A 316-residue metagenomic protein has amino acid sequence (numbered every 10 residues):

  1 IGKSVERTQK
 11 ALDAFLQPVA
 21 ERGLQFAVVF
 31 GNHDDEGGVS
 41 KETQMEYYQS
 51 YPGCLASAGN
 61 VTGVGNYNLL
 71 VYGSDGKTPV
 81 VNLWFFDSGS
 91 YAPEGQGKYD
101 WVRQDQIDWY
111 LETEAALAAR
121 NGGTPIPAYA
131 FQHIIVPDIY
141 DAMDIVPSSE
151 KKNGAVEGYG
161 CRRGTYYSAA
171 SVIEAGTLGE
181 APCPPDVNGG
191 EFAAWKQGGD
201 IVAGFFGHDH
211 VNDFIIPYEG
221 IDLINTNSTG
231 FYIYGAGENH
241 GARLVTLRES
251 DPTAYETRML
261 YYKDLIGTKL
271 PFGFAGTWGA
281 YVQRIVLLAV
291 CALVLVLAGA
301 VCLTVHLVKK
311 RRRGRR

Functional and structural regions predicted by a protein language model:
I1-K3, V28-V39, Y91-E94, Q132-Y140 (+3 more regions): Active-site environment of divalent metal-dependent phosphoester hydrolases
R7-G123, N153-G154, L244: Extended active-site neighborhood of metal-dependent phosphoesterases/phosphodiesterases
A20-E21, N82-W84, G97-D209: His/acidic metal-ligating clusters that form di-metal
G38-E42, Y140-I145, G237, K269-F272: Short aromatic-enriched loop/helix-cap "lid" or pocket-rim segments at secondary-structure transitions that line
Y72, G176-T177, P182-C183, G189-G198 (+1 more regions): Binuclear metal-dependent phosphoesterase catalytic core
V80-S90, F131, D222-S228: Active-site-proximal beta-strand elements of phosphoester/diester hydrolases
L293-K310: Alpha-helical transmembrane segments
R312-R316: Cytoplasmic C-terminal tails of single-pass
